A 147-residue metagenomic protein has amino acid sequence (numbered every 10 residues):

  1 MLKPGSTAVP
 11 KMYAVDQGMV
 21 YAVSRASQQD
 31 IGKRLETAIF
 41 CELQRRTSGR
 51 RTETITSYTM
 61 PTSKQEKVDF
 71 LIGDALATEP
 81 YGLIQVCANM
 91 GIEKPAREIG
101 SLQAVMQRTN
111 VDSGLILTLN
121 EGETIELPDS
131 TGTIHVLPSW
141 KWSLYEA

Functional and structural regions predicted by a protein language model:
M1-P80: Accessory nucleic acid-recognition modules appended to NTPase machines
S24, P95, I125-L127: Short glycine-/acidic-enriched loop or helix-start segments at secondary-structure transitions that form or flank
S48-R50, L76, Q103-D112: Arginine/glycine-rich "motif VI" loop of SF2 helicases in the C-terminal RecA-like domain
E66, R97-I99, Q103: A short, acidic, amphipathic alpha-helical segment used as a generic capping/interface helix at domain edges
A77, N89-I92, E121-E123: Short Gly/Pro-enriched loop/turn and capping motifs at secondary-structure junctions
Q85-G91, R97-I99, V111: Terminal-proximal interaction/regulatory segments of ATP-powered molecular machines
D112-T118: Short, hydrophobic beta-strand segments that form beta-sheet elements in well-ordered domains
L119-A147: Domain-level recognition of nuclease-like catalytic cores that cleave nucleotide substrates
